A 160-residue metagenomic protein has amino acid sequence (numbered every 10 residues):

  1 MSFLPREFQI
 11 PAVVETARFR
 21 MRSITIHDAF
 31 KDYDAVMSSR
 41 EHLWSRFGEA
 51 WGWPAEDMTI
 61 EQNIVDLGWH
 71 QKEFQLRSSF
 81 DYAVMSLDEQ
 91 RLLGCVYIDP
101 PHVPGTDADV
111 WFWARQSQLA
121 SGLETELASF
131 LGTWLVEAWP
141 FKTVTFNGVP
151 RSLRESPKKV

Functional and structural regions predicted by a protein language model:
M1-Q118, S129-V160: GNAT-family acyltransferases
G122: Phosphate/ribose-recognition catalytic cores of enzymes acting on nucleotide-derived substrates
